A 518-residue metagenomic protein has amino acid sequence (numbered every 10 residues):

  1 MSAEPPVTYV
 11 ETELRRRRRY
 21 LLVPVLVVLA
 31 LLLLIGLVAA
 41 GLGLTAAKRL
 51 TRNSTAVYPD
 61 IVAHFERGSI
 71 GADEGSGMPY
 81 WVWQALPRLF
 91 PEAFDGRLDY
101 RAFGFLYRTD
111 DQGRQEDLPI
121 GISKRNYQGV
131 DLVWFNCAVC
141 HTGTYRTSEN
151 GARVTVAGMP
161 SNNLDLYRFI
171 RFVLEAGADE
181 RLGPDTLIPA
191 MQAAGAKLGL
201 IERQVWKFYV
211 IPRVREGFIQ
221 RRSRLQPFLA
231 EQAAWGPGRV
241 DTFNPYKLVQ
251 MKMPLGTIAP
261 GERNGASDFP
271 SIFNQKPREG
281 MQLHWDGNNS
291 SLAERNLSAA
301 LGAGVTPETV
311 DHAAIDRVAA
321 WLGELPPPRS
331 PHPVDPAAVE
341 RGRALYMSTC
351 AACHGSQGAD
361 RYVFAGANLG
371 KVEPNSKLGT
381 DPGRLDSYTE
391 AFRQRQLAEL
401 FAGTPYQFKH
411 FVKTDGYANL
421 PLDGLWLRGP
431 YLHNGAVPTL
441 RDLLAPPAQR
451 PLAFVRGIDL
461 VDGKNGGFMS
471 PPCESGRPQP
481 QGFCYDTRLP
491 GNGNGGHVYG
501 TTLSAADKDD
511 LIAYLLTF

Functional and structural regions predicted by a protein language model:
M1-S2: N-terminal targeting leaders characterized by basic, low-complexity, disordered sequences that direct proteins
P6-F518: Periplasmic c-type cytochrome electron-transfer domains
